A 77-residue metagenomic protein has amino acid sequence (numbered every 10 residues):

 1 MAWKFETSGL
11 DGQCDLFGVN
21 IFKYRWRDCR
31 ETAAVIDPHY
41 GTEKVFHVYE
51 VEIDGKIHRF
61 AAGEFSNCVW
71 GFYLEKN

Functional and structural regions predicted by a protein language model:
M1-G18: N-terminal trafficking/processing presequences and adjacent post-cleavage segments of proteins routed to secretion
C14-K76: Acidic, low-complexity, intrinsically disordered interaction modules
